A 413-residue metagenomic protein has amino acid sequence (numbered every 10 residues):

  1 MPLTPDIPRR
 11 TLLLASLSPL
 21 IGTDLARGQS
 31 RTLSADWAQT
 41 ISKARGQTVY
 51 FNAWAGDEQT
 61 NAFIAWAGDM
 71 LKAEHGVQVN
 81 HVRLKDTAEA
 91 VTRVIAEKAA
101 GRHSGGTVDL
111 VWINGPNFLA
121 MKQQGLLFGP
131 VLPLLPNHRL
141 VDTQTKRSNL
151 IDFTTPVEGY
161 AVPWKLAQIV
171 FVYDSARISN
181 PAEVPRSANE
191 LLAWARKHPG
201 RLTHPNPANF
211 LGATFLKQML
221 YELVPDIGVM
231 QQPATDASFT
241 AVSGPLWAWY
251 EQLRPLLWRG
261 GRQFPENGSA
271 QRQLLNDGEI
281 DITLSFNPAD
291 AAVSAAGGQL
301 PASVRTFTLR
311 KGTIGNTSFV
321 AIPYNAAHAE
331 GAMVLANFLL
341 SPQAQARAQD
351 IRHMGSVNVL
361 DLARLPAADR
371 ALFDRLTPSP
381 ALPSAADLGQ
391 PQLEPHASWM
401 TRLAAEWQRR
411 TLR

Functional and structural regions predicted by a protein language model:
P2-L17: N-terminal secretory signal peptides and thylakoid transit peptides that target proteins across membranes
R31-L119: Early extracytoplasmic/lumenal segment of secretory-pathway proteins
L33, Q273, P380-R413: Conserved C-terminal helix/tail region of periplasmic/extracytoplasmic solute-binding proteins
W54-W66, H81-E89, V108, W112-S269: Extracytoplasmic ligand-binding site segments that recognize negatively charged/polar headgroups
E97-L110, L126, H198-R201, D277-I282: Alpha-to-beta junction loops
F118-A120, I282-P301: A ligand-binding cleft/hinge motif common to bilobed small-molecule-binding domains
Y250-L253, F264, L300-A321: Periplasmic-binding protein-like
T313, S318, I322-D387: Mature extracytoplasmic/periplasmic domains
